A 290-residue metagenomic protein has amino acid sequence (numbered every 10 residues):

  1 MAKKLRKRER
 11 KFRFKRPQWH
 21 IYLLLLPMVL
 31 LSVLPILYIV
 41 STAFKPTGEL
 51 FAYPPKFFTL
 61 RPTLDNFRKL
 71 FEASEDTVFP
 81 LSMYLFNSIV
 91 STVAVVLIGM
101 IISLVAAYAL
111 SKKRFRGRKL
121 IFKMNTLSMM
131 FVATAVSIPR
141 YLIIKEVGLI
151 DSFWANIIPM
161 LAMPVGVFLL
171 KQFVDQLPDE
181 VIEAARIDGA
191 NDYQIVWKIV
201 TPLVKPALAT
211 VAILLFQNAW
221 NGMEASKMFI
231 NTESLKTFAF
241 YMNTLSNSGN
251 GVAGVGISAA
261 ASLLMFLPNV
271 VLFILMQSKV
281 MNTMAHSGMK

Functional and structural regions predicted by a protein language model:
A2-K290: A hydrophobic, multi-pass inner-membrane permease signature
